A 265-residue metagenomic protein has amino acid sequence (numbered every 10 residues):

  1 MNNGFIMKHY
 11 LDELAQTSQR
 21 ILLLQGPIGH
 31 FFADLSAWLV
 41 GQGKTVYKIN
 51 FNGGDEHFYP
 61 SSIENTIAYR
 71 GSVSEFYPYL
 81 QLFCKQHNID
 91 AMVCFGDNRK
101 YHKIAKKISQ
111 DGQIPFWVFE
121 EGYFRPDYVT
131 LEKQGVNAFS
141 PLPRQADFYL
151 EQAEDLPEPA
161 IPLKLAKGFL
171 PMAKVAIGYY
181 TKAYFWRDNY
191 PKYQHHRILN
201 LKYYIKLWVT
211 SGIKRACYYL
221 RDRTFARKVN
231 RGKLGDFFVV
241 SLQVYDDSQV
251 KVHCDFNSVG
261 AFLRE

Functional and structural regions predicted by a protein language model:
N2-N52: N-terminal subdomain of nucleotide-sugar transferases
I6, E75-Y79, A261-E265: Well-ordered alpha-helical segments embedded in enzymatic catalytic cores
R20, D90-A91, F237: Structural motif
L23-A33, C94-G96, D247-D255: A short, glycine/small-residue-rich beta-strand->loop->alpha-helix junction that serves as a flexible
H30-F31, F51-Y149: Active-site and donor-binding regions of nucleotide-sugar-utilizing enzymes
D34-W38, I104-I108, E265: A short acidic, amphipathic alpha-helical/loop segment
L35, Q42, Y190-E265: Conserved catalytic-core segment of nucleotide-activated headgroup transferases in glycan assembly
P115-R215: Active-site-proximal region of nucleotide-activated glycan assembly enzymes, centered on histidine/acidic-rich loops
